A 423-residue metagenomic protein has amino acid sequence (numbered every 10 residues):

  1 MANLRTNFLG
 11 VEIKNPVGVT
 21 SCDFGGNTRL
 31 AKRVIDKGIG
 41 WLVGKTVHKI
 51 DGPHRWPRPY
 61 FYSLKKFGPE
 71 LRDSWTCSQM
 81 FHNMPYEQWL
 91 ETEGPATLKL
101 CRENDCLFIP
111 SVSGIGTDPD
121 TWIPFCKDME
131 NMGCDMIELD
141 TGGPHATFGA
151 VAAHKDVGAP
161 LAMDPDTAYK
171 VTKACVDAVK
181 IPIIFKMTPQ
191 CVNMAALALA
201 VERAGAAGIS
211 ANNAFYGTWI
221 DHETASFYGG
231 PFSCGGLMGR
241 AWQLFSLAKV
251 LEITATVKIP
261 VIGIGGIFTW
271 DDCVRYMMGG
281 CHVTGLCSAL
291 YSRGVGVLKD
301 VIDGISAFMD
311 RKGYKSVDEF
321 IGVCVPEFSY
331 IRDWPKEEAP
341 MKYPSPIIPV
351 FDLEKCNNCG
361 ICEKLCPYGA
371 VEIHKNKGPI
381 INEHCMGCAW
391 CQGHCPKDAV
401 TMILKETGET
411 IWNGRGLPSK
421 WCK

Functional and structural regions predicted by a protein language model:
M1-F108, S113-D118, P124: N-terminal capping/small domains of soluble enzymes
N15-T20, L42-G44, F108-V112, I137-L139 (+6 more regions): Hydrophobic faces of well-ordered beta-strands that scaffold small-molecule active sites in alpha/beta enzyme cores
D36-K37, I115-I262, F268-R275, G279-V283 (+4 more regions): Alpha/beta enzyme core
H54-L71, T218-G235, A289-Y314, R415-K420: C-terminal helical cap(s) of enzyme catalytic domains, especially alpha/beta-barrels
K65-P69, Q243, D303-L353, N357 (+2 more regions): Extended, intrinsically disordered, low-complexity segments
E354-K355, L365, H384, H394: Short pre-active-site segment immediately N-terminal to redox-active cysteine/selenocysteine motifs in thiol-based
I361-G378, W390-T407: Iron-sulfur cluster-binding cysteine motifs and their immediate structural context in ferredoxin-like electron-transfer
I381-K397, T410-K423: Short microdomains enriched in Cys/His and/or Lys/Arg
